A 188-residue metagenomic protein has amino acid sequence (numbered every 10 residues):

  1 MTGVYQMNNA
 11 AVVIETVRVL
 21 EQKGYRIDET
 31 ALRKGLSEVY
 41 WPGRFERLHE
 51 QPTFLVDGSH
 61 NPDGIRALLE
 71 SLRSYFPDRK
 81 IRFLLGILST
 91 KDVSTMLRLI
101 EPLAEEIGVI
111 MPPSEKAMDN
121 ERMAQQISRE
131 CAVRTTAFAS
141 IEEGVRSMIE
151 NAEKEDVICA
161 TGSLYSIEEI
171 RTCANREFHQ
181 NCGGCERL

Functional and structural regions predicted by a protein language model:
M1-E106: Nucleotide phosphate-binding/pyrophosphate-handling subdomain across enzymes that bind or process nucleotide phosphates
L20-E21, L72, I127, A152 (+1 more regions): Active-site catalytic pocket residues across diverse enzymes, especially alpha/beta-hydrolases
T53-F54, P62, L97-V157: C-terminal helical cap/extension that packs against the catalytic core of soluble nucleotide-cofactor enzymes
P113-K116, H179-L188: Short, flexible loop segments at boundaries between secondary-structure elements
S163: Active-site-proximal loop/hinge segments that shape catalytic or ion-binding/gating pockets
S166-E168: Short, active-site-adjacent cap segments at secondary-structure transitions
